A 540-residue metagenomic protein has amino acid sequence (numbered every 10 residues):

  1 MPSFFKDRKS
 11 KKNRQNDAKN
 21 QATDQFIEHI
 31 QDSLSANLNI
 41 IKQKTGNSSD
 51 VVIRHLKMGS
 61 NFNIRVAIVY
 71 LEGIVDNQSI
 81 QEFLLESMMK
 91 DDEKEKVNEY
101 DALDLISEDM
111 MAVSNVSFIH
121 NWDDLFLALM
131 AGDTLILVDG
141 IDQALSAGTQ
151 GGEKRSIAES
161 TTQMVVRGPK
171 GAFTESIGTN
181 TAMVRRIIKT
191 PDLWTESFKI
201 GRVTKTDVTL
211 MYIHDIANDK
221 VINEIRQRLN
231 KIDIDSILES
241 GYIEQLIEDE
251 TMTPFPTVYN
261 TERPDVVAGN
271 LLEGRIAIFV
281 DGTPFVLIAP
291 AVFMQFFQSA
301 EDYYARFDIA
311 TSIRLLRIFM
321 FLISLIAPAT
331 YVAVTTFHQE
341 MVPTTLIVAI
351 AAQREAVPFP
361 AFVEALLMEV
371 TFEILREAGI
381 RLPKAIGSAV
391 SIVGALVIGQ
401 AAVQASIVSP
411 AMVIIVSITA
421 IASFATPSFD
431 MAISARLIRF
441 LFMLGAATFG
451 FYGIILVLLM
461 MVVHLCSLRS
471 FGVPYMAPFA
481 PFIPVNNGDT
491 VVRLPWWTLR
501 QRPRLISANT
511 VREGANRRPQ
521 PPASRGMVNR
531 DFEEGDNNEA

Functional and structural regions predicted by a protein language model:
M1-I326, T344, L465-A540: Membrane-embedded alpha-helical signal segments
I326, T330-A333, P343-A540: Generic detector of multi-pass transmembrane helix bundles and their immediately adjacent loops in polytopic membrane
